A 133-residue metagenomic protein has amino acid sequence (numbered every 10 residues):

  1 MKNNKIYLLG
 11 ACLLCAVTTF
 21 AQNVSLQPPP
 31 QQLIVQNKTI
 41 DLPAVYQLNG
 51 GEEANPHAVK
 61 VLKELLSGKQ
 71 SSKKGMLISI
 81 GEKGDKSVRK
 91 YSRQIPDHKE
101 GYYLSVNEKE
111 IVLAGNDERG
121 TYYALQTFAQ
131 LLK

Functional and structural regions predicted by a protein language model:
M1-L8: Bacterial N-terminal signal peptides that target proteins for export
G10, L14, A21-L132: Acidic, contiguous N-terminal accessory segments
